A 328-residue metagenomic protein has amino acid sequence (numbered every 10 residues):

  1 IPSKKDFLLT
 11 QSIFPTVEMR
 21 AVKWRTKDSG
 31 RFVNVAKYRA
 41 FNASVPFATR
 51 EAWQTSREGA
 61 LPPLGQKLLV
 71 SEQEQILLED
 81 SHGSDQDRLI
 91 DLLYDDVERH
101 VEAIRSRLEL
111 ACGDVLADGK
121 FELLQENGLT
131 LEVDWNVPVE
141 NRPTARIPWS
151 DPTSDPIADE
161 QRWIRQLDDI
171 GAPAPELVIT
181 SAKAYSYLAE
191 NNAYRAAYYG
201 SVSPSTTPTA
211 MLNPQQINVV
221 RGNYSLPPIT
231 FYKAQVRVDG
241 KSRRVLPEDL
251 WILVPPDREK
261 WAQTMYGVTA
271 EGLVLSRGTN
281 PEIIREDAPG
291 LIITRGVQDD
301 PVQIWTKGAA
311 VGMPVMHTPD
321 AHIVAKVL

Functional and structural regions predicted by a protein language model:
I1-V22, V315-L328: N-terminal alpha-helical "arm" segments
D6-T10, Q161-R165, G290-I292: Short alpha-helical segments and helix-capping/turn motifs at coil-helix boundaries
S12-D80: Assembly/oligomerization interface modules of large self-assembling protein complexes
I13-T16, L167-A172, R295-Q298, P314-V315: A general structural signal for short secondary-structure junctions and capping/turn motifs
L61-E140, D155, D159-A184, V302-G308: Long, contiguous amphipathic alpha-helices that act as assembly "spine/axial" helices in icosahedral shell and virion
R146-T153: Surface-exposed cleft-lining segments at the edges of enzyme active sites
A158-N218: Ordered core of a single globular domain
R195-L328: Sequence/fold signature of self-assembling virion shell proteins
